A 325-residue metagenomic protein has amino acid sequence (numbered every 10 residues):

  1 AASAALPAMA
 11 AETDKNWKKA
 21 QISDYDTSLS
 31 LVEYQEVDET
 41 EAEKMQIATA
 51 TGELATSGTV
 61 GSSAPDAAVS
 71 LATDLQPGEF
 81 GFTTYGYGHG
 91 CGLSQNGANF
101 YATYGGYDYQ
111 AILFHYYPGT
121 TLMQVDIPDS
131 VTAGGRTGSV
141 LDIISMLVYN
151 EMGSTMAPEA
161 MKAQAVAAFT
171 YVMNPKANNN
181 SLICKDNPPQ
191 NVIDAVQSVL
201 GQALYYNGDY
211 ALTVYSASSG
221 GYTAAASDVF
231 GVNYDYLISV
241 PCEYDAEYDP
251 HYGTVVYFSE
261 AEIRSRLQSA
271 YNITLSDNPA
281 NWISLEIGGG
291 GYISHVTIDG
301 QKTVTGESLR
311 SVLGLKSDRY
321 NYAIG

Functional and structural regions predicted by a protein language model:
A1-G325: Conserved, single-site charged/polar hotspot
